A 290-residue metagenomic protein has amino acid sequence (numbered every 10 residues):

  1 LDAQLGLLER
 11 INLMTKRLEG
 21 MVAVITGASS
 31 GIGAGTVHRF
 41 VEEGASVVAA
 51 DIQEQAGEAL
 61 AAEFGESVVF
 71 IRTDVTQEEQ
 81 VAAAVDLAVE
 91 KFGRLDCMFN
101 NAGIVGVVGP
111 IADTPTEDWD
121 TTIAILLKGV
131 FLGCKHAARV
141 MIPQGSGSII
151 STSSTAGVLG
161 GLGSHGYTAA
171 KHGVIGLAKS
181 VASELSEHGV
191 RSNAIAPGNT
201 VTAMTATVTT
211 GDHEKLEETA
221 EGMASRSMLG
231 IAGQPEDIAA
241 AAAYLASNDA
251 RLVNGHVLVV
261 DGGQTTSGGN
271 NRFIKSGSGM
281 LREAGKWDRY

Functional and structural regions predicted by a protein language model:
N12-T15, V105-V108, N254-Y290: Short C-terminal tail/terminal secondary-structure segment of NAD(P)H-dependent dehydrogenase/reductase domains
V22, S29-S30: Conserved glycine-rich cofactor-binding loop
I25, F92, F131-C134, I142 (+3 more regions): C-terminal substrate-recognition "lid" of short-chain dehydrogenase/reductases
G109-I111, D118-I123, M223: Substrate-binding pocket helix/loop in short-chain dehydrogenase/reductase
C134, A170, A178: Active-site helix of classical SDR
R139, S183-E187, R251: Alpha-helical segment proximal to the catalytic Tyr-Lys
S154: Residue(s) in the substrate-gating loop at a strand-loop-helix junction that position the organic substrate next
